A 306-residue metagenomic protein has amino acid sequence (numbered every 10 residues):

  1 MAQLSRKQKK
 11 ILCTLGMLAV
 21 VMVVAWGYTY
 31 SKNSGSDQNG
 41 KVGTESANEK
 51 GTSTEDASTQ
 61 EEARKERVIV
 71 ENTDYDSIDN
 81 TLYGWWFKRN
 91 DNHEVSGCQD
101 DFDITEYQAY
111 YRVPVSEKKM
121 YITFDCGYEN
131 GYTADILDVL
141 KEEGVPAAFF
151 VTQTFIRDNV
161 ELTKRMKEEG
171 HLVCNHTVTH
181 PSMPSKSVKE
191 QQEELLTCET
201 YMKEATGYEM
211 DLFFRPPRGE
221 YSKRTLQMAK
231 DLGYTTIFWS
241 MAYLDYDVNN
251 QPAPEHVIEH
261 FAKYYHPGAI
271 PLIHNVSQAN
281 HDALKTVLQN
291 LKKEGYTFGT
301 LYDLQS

Functional and structural regions predicted by a protein language model:
A2-I122, E129-D135, E142, N290 (+1 more regions): N-terminal pre-catalytic segment of deacetylase/amide-hydrolase enzymes
L82-P184, E190, E194, Y201-K203 (+2 more regions): Active-site beta->alpha N-cap acidic-glycine motif
M120-T123, A147-V151, L172-N175, L212-P216 (+3 more regions): Structural recognition of the beta-strand scaffold that forms the well-ordered cores of secreted hydrolase catalytic
G127, T152-T154, V178, P217-G219 (+3 more regions): Active-site beta-loop-alpha junctions enriched in small/polar residues
Y132, P181-T206, E220-P267, N280-D282 (+1 more regions): Alpha-helical scaffold elements lining the catalytic groove of polysaccharide deacetylases
V139-E142, R165, M228, K263 (+1 more regions): Alpha-helical scaffold elements within enzyme catalytic domains, especially in hydrolases
E143, E169, L232, P267-G268 (+1 more regions): Structured helix-beta-strand junction loops
Y265-Y302: Catalytic grooves of carbohydrate-active enzymes
